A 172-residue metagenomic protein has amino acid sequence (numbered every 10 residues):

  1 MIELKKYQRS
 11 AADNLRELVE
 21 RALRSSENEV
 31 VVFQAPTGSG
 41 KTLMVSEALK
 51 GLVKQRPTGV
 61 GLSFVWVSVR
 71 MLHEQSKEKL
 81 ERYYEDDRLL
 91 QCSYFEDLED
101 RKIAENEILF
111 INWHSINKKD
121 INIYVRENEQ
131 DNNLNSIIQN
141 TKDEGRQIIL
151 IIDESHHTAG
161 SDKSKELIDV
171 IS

Functional and structural regions predicted by a protein language model:
M1-S172: RecA-like P-loop NTPase motor core of helicase/translocase proteins
